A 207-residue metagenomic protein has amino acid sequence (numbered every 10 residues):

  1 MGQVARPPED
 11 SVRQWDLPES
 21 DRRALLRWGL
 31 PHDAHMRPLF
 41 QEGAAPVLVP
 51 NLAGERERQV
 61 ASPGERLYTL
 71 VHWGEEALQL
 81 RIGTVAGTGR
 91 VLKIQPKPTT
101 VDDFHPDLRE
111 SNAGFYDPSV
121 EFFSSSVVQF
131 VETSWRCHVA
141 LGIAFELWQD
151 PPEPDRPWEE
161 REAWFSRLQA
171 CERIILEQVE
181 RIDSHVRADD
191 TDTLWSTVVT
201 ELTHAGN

Functional and structural regions predicted by a protein language model:
M1-G87, P96-T99, R173-N207: A surface-exposed partner-binding patch
A5-V12, S111-P118, Q149-P151, R181: Charged, low-complexity surface segments at secondary-structure and domain boundaries
E9, R22, S62, S124 (+5 more regions): Generic detection of intrinsically disordered/low-complexity segments and helix-coil linkers/edges
D16, P118, F122-S125, E159 (+2 more regions): Alpha-helix boundary/N-cap detector
V49-E55, H105-G114, R156, E162 (+1 more regions): Surface-exposed intrinsically disordered loops and tails
G89-L147: Compact, glycine/acidic-enriched structural inserts
W135-V179: An amphipathic alpha-helical core segment
